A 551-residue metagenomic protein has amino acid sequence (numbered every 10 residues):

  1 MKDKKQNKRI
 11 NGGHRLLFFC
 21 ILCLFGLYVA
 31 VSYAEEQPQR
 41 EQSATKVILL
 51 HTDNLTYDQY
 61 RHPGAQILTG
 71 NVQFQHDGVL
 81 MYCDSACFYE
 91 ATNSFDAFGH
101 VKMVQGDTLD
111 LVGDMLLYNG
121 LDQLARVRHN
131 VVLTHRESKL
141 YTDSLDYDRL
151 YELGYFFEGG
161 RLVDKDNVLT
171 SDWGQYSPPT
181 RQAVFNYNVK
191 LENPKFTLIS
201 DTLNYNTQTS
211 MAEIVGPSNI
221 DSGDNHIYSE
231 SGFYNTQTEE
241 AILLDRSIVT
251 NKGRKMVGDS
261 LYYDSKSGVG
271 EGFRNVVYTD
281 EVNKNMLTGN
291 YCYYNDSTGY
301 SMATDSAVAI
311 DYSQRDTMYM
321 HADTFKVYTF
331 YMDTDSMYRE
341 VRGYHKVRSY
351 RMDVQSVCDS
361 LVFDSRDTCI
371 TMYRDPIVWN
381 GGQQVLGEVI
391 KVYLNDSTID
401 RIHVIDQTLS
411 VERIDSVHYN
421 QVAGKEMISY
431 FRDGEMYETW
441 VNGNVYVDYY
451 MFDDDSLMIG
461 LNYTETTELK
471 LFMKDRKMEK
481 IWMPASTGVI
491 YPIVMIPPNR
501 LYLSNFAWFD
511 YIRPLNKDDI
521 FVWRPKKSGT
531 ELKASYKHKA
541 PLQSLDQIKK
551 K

Functional and structural regions predicted by a protein language model:
M1-R40, K551: Bacterial Sec-dependent N-terminal signal peptides
Y33-K551: N-terminal amphipathic/hydrophobic interface segments
